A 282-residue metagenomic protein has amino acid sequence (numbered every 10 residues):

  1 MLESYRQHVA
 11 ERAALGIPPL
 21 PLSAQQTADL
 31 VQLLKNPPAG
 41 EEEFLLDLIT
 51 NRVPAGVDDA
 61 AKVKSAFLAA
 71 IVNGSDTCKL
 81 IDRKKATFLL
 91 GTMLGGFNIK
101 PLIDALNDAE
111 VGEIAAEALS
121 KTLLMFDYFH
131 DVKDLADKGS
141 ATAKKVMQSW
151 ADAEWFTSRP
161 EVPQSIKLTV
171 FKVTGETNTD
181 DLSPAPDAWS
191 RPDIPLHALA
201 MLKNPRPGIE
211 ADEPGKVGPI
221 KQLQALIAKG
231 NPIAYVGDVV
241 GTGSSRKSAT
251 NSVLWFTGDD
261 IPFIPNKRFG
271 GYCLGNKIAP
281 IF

Functional and structural regions predicted by a protein language model:
L2-V31, N36: Amphipathic alpha-helical packing elements
A10-A14, V31-K35, L46-V53, D187 (+2 more regions): Short amphipathic alpha-helical segments enriched in leucine
P18-L20, E42-D59, L80-G95, P101-D104 (+2 more regions): Structural detector for internal amphipathic alpha-helices that build alpha-solenoid repeat scaffolds
A24-L33, A55-G74, M93-N107, M125-A136: Amphipathic alpha-helical scaffolding segments comprising HEAT/armadillo-like alpha-solenoid repeats
D29, K85-A86, G218-Q222: Well-ordered alpha-helical segments embedded in enzymatic catalytic cores
K35-G40, N73-I81, D104-G112, D137-A141: Short coil turns that connect the paired helices of HEAT/ARM alpha-solenoid repeats
K79-L80, T87, Q224-K229: Short, charge-rich binding segments
A115-F282: Fe-S-dependent hydro-lyases/dehydratases of central metabolism
